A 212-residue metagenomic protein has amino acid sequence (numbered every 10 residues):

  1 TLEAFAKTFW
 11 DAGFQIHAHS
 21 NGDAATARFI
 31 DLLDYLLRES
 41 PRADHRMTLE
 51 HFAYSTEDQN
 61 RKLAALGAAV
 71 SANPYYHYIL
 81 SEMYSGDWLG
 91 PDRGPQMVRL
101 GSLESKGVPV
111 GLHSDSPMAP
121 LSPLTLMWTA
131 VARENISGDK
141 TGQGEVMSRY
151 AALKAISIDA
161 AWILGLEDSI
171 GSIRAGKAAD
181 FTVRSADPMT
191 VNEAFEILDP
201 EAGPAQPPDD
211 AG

Functional and structural regions predicted by a protein language model:
T1-A4, F52: Active-site gating/metal-coordination segments in enzymes
K7-H17, A24-M47, H51, E57 (+3 more regions): His/Asp/Glu-enriched, well-ordered alpha-helical/loop segment that forms or immediately abuts the divalent-metal
A69: Ligand-binding beta-strand-loop-alpha-helix segment within the catalytic cores of soluble metabolic enzymes
P200-G212: Short peripheral tails and domain-boundary helices/loops at the edges of structured domains
